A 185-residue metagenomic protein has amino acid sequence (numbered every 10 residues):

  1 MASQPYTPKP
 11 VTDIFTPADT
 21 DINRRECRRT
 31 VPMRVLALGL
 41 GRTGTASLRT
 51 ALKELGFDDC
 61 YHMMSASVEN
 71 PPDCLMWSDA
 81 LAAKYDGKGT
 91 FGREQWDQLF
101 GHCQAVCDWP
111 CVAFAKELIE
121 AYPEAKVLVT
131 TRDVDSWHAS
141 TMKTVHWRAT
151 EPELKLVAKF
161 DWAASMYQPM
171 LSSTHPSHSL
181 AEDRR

Functional and structural regions predicted by a protein language model:
A2-E94: PAPS-dependent sulfotransferase catalytic core
P8-I14, G101-Q104, E151-W162: Phosphate-binding glycine-rich loops and adjacent basic patches that engage nucleotide phosphates, nucleic-acid
M33-L36, H102-A105, K126: Short active-site oxyanion
A37-G39, M63-M64, C107-C111, T131-R132: Short His-Asn-centered micro-motif
G41, Q104-C111, E182-R185: Aromatic-acidic/polar surface patches that form glycan- and anion
F57-D58, S65, A115-R184: PAPS-dependent sulfotransferase catalytic domain
M76-E117, P123: Conserved nucleotide-sensing/catalytic segment adjacent to the nucleotide-binding pocket in NTP-handling enzymes
